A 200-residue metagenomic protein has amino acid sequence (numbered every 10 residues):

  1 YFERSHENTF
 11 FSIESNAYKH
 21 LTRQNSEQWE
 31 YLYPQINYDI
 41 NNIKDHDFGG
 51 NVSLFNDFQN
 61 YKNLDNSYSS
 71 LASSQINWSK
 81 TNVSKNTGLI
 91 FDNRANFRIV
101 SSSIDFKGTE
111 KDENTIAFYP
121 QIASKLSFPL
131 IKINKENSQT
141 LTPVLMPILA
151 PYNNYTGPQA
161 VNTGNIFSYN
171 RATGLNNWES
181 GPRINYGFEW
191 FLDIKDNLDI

Functional and structural regions predicted by a protein language model:
Y1-I200: Outer-membrane beta-barrel proteins and related beta-barrel translocases across Gram-negative bacteria
